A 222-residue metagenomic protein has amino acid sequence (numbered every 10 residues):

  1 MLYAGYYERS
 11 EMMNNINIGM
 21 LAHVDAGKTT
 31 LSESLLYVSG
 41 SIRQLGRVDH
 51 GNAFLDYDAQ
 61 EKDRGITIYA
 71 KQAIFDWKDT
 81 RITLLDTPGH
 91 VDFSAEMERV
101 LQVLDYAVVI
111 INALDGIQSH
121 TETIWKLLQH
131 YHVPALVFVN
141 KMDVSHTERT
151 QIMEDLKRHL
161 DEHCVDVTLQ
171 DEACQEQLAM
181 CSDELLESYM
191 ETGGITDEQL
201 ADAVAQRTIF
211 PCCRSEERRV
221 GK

Functional and structural regions predicted by a protein language model:
Y6-A26, L45, A113-E217, G221-K222: P-loop NTPase catalytic nucleotide-binding module
Y6-V103, A107-I111, I117, L160 (+2 more regions): P-loop NTPase switch module centered on the Walker A-proximal segment
